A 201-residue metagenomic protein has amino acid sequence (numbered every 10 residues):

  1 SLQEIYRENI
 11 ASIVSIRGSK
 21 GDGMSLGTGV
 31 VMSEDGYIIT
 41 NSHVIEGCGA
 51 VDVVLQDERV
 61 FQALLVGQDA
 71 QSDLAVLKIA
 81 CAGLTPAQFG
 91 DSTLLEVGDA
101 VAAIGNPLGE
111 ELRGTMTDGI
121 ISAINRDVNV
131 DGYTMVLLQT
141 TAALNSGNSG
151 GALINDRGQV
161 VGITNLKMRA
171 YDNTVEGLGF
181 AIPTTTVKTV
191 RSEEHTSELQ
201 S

Functional and structural regions predicted by a protein language model:
S1-E4, R17-Y37, D52, R59-Q62 (+5 more regions): A conserved glycine-rich beta-strand in the N-terminal activation segment of trypsin-fold
S1-T28, Y37, S42, A50 (+4 more regions): N-terminal activation segment of mature serine protease catalytic domains
E4, L64, D156-V160, T186-S197 (+1 more regions): C-terminal recognition in membrane/secretory proteostasis and scaffolding
E4-I5, L64-V66, G83-E110, I182: Active-site substrate-binding loop(s) of clan PA
A11-I16, G29, G36-T40, A63 (+9 more regions): Terminal peptide-recognition signature
R17, V30-M32, I45, L64-G67 (+2 more regions): Conserved positions in beta-strands of structured domains
K20-M24, C48-V51, L84, I104-G119 (+2 more regions): Active-site loop architecture of trypsin-fold serine endopeptidases
S33-D35, I39-D73, I79-G83: Catalytic-histidine neighborhood of serine endopeptidases, predominantly the chymotrypsin-like S1/PA family
